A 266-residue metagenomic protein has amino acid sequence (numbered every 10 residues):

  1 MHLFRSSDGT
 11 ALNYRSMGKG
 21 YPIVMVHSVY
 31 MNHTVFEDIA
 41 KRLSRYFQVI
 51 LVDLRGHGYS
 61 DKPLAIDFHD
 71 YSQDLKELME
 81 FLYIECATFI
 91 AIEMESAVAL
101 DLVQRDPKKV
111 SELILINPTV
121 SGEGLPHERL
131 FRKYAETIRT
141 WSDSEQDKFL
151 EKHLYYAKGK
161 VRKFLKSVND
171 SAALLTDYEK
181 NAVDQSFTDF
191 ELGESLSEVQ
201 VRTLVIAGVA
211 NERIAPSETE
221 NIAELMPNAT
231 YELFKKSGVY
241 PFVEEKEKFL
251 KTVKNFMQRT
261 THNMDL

Functional and structural regions predicted by a protein language model:
T10-D61: Conserved HGGG/HGGXW glycine-rich cap/lid loop of the alpha/beta-hydrolase fold
K41, I50-M94, K251: Active-site loop/oxyanion-hole signature of alpha/beta-hydrolase fold enzymes
L100, Q104-R105, S111-W141: Flexible "cap/lid" loop of the alpha/beta hydrolase fold
G124-P126, D143-S197: Conserved alpha/beta-hydrolase catalytic His-Asp/Glu region
V199, V205-A207: Short beta-strand/loop motif that positions the catalytic acidic residue of the alpha/beta-hydrolase fold
V201, A215-I222: Short alpha-helix in the alpha/beta-hydrolase fold that links the catalytic acid
A210-I214: Acidic catalytic loop of the alpha/beta-hydrolase fold
A229-L266: Catalytic active-site module of serine/aspartate enzymes centered on a nucleophile-bearing elbow/loop
